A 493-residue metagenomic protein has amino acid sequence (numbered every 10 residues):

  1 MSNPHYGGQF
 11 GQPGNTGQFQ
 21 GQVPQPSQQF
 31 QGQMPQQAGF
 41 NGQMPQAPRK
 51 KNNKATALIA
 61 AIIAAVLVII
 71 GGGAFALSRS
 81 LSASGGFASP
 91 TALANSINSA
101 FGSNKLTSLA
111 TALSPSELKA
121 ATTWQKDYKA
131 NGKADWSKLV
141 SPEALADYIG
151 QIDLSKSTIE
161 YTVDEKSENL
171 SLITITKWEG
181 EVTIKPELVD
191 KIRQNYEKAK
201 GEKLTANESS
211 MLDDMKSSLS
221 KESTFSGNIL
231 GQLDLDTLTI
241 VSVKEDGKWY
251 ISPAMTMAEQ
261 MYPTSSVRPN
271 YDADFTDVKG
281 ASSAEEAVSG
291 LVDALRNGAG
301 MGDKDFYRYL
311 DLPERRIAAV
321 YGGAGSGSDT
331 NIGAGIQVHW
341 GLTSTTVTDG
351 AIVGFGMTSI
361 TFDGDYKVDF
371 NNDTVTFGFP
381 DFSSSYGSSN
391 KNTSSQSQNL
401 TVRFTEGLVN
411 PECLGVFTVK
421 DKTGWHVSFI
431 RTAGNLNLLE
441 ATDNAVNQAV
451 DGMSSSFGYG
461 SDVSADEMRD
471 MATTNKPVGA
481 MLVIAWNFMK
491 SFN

Functional and structural regions predicted by a protein language model:
M1-K51: Intrinsically disordered, low-complexity Pro/Gly-rich regions
A38, P48-K50, I59, S84 (+4 more regions): Cytosol-facing boundaries of transmembrane alpha helices in integral membrane proteins
K51-L58, I70-I97: C-terminal region of N-terminal signal peptides and the immediate post-cleavage residues of exported proteins
A57, E187, G227-D277, P411-G479 (+1 more regions): Short beta-strand edge/turn micro-motifs at domain boundaries
I62-I69: Hydrophobic core
A83-F87, T91, L109-A110, K119-T122 (+1 more regions): Long, acidic/polar, low-complexity amphipathic helices and coiled-coil-like
A83-Q151, N270-T343, T348, T473: Core segments of small alpha/beta cavity-forming domains
Y128-N228, S326-G407, M453-Y459, V463-N493: Surface-exposed, charged secondary-structure patches
